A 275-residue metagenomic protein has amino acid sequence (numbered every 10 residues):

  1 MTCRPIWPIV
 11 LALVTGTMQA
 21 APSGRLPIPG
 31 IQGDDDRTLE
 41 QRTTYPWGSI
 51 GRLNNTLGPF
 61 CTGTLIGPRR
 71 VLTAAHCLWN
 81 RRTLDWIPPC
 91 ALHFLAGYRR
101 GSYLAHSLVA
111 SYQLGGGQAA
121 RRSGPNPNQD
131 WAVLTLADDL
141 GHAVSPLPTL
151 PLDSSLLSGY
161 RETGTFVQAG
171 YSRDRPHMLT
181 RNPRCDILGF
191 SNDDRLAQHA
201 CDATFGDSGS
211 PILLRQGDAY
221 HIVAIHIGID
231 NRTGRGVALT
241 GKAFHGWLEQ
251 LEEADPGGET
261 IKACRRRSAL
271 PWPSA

Functional and structural regions predicted by a protein language model:
M1-W7: Bacterial N-terminal signal peptides that target proteins for export
P8-G16: Bacterial N-terminal signal peptides
Q19-I66, T180, A243-A275: Protease-domain processing segments flanking chymotrypsin-fold serine proteases, especially trypsin-like
P22-Y45, P59, D85-H142: Conserved catalytic-core segment of clan PA serine endopeptidases
P46-H93, F190-S191: Catalytic histidine site
T64, D202-H226: Catalytic nucleophile loop of clan PA
A74-C77, V223-R232: Short beta->alpha transition motifs characteristic of CBS
P127-W131, L136-A203, L248: Chymotrypsin/trypsin-fold serine protease catalytic domain
